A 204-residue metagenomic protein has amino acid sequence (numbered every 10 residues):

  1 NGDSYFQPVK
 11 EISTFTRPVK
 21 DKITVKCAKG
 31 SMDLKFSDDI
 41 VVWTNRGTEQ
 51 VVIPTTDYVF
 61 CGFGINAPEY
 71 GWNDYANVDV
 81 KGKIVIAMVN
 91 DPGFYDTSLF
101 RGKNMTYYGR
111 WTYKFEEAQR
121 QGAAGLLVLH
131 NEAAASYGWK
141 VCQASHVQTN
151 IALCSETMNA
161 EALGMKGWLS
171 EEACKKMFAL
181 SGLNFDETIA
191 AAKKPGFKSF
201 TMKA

Functional and structural regions predicted by a protein language model:
N1-S98, T201-K203: Noncatalytic luminal/extracellular "stalk/propeptide" segments of secretory-pathway proteins
N1-V42, F115, V128-I151, E161-L169 (+3 more regions): Protein/peptide-recognition domains central to ubiquitin and immune signaling
G47-V52, D186-G196: Helix-enriched interaction subdomains in cytosolic or periplasmic regions, typified by TIR/SEFIR signaling/NADase cores
V52-I53, A87-V89, T112-E117, L153-M158 (+1 more regions): Short, surface-exposed, polar/charged, turn-prone segments marking secondary-structure boundaries
P54, Q121, A160-A162: Short, solvent-exposed loop/turn segments at the edges of secondary structure
V59-S145: A conserved hydrophobic secondary-structure block that centers on an alpha-helix together with its immediately flanking
L99-F100, E156-L163: Flexible glycine/proline-enriched surface loops and loop-helix/loop-strand junctions
K194-A204: Flexible inter-domain linker/hinge segments
